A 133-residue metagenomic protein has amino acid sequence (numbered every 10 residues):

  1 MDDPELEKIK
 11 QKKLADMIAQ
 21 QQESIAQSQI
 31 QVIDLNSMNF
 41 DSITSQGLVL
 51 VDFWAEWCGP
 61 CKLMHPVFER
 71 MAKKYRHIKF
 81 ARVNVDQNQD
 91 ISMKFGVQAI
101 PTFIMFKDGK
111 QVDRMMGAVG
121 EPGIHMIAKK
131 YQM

Functional and structural regions predicted by a protein language model:
M1-L50, E56, P66-K74, I78 (+4 more regions): Proteins that catalyze or organize thiol-disulfide redox chemistry and the adjacent proteostasis machinery handling
V51, A81-N84: Rossmann-like NAD(H)/NADP(H) cofactor-binding core
C58-C61: Short cysteine clusters
